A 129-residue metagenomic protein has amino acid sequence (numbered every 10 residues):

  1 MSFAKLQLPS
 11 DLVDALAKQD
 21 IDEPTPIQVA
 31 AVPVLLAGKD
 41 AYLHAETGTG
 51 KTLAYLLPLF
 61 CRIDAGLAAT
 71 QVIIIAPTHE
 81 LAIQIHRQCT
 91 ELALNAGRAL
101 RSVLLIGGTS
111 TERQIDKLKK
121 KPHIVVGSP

Functional and structural regions predicted by a protein language model:
M1-H44: Conserved pre-motif I regulatory segment
K5, D14, K18, A68-P129: Conserved nucleic-acid-binding Ia/Ib motif block in the N-terminal RecA-like helicase ATPase lobe
E23, I27, K51-Y55, Q84 (+1 more regions): Short secondary-structure boundary/capping elements
P24-P26, P33-V34, P58, A76-H79 (+1 more regions): Proline-centered helix-kink/hinge sites
V29-A41, T52-L67, I73, R87-A93: Walker A/P-loop NTP-binding motif
A45-T49: The conserved Walker
